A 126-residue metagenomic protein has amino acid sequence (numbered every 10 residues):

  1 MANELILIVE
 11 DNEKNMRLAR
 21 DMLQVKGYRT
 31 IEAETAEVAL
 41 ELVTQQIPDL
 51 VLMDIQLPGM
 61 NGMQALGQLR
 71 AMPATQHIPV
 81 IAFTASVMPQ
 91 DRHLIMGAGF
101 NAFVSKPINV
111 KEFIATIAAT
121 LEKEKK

Functional and structural regions predicted by a protein language model:
E10: Conserved acidic carboxylate
K14, T35, N61-G67: Acidic catalytic/metal-coordinating carboxylates
M16, P58-N61, Q76, M88: The feature encodes the CheY-like receiver
R17-V25: Charged docking surfaces used in two-component/phosphorelay signaling
R20, Q64, V87-F103, A115: Alpha4 helix (beta4-alpha4-beta5 surface) of REC/receiver domains from two-component response regulators
E32-L50, G67, H93: Acidic, metal-coordinating helix/loop segments flanking the phosphotransfer/catalytic sites of two-component signaling
E41, M63-Q76: Short amphipathic alpha-helix used as the core "switch/output" element in two-component signaling
D54, T84: Active-site residues of response regulator receiver
